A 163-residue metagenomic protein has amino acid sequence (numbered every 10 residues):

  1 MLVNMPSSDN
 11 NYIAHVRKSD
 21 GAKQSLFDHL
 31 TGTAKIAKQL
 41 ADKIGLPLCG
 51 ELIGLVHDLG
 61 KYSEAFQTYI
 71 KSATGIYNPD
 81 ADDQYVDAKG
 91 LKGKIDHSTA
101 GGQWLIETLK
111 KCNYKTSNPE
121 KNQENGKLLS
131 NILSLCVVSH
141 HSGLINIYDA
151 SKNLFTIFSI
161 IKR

Functional and structural regions predicted by a protein language model:
L2-R163: Accessory nucleic-acid engagement/destabilization modules that flank
